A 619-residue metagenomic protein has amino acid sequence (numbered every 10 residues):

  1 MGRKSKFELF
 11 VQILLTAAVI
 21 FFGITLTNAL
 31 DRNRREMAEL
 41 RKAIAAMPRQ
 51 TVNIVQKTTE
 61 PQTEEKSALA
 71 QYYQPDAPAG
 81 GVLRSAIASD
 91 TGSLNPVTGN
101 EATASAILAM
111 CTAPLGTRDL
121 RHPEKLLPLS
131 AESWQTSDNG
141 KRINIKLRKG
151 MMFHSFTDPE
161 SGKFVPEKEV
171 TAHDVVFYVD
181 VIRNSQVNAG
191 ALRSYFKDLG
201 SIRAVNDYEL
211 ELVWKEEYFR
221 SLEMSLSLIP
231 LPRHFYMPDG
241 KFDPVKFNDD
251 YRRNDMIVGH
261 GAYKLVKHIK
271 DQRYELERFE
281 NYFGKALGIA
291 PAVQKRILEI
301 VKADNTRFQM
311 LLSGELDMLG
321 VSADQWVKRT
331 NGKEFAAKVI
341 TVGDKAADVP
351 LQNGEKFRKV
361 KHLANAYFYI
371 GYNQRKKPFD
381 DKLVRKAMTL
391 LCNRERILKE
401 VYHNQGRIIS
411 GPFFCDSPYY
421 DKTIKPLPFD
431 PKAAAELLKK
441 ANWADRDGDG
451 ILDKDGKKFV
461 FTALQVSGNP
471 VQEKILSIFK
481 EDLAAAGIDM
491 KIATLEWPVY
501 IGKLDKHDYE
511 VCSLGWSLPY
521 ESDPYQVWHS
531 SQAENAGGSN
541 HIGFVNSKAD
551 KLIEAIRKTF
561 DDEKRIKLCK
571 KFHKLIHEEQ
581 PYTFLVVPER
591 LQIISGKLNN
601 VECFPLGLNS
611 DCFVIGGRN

Functional and structural regions predicted by a protein language model:
G23, T27, E36, S67 (+7 more regions): Detector for C-terminal structural segments
P48-T51, S85, K270-D271, I289 (+4 more regions): Ligand/substrate-recognition segments at binding pockets and active sites
A68-Q71, G81-D138, D180, V258-H260 (+1 more regions): N-terminal lobe/hinge region of extracytoplasmic solute-binding protein
A113, D119-R121, D207, L226-P291 (+4 more regions): Gly/Pro-rich hinge or "lid" segments in bacterial periplasmic/extracellular proteins
E132-V187, R307-M310, P378: Aromatic- and charge-enriched surface segment that lines or borders ligand/interaction sites
T171-V176, D207, E211-V213, G261-A262 (+6 more regions): Alpha-helical secondary-structure segments
V187-K241, K264-K267: Surface-exposed binding/hinge segments that line and control ligand-binding clefts or catalytic entry sites
D249-N254, N281-D344, K480, D489-K491 (+1 more regions): Ligand-site clamp/hinge motif
